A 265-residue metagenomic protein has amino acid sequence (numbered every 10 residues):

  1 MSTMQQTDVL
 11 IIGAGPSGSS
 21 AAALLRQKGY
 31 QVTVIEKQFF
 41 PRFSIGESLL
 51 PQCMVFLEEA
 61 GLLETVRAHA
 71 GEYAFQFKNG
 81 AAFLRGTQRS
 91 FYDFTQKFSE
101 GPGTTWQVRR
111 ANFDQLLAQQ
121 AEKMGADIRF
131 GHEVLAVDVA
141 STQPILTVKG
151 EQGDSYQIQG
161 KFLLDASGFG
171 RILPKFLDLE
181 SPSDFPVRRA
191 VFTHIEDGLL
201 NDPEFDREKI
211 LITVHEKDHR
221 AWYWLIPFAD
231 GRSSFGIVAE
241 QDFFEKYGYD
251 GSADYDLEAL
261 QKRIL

Functional and structural regions predicted by a protein language model:
T3-G15: Beta1/beta-strand and adjacent pyrophosphate-binding region of the FAD-binding site in flavoprotein oxidoreductases
G18-S19: N-terminal Rossmann-fold NAD(P) dinucleotide-binding loop
R26-I45: Glycine-rich FAD pyrophosphate-binding loop
R42-G86: N-terminal FAD cofactor-binding segment of flavoenzymes
L84-Q88, F228-G231: Short acidic-glycine loop/turn motifs at beta-strand connectors
F98-Q119: Short beta-strand to alpha-helix junction loop
Q120-L265: Predominantly flavin-linked oxidoreductase catalytic cores and closely associated redox partners
